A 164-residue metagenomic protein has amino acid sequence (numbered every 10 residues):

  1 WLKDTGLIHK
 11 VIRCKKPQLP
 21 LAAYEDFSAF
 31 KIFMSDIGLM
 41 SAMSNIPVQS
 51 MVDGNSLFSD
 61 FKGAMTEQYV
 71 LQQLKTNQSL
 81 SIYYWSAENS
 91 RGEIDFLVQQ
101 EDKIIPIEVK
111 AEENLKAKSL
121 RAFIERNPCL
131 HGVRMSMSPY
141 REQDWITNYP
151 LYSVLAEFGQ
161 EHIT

Functional and structural regions predicted by a protein language model:
W1-Q100: Accessory nucleic acid-recognition modules appended to NTPase machines
H9-K10, M34, Y84, E108 (+2 more regions): Structural signal for conserved beta-strand scaffold positions within catalytic alpha/beta enzyme cores
K62, T66, E108, E112-L115: Short amphipathic alpha-helical interaction segments
L74, I94-E113, G132: Conserved catalytic cores of phosphodiester-cleaving nucleases, focusing on short active-site segments
A111-L151: Catalytic cores of nucleic-acid endonucleases
L151-T164: C-terminal helix of von Willebrand factor
